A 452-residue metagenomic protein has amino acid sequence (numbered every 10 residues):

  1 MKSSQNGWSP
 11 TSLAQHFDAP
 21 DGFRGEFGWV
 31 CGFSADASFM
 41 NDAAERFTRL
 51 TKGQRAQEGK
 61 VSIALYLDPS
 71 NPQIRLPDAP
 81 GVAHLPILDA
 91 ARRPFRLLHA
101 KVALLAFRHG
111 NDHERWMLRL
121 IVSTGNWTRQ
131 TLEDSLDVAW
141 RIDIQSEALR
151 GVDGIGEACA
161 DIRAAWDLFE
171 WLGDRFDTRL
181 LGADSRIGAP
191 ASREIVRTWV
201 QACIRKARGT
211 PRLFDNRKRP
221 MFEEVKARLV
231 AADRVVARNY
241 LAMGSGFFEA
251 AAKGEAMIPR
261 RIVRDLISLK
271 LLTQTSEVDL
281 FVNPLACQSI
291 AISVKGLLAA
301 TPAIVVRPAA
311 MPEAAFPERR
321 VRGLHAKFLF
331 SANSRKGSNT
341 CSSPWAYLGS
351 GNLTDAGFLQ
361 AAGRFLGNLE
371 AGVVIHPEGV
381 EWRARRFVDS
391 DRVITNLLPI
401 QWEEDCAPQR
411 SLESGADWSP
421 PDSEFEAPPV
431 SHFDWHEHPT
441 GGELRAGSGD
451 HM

Functional and structural regions predicted by a protein language model:
M1-M452: PLD/PLD-like phosphodiesterase catalytic module centered on the HKD motif
